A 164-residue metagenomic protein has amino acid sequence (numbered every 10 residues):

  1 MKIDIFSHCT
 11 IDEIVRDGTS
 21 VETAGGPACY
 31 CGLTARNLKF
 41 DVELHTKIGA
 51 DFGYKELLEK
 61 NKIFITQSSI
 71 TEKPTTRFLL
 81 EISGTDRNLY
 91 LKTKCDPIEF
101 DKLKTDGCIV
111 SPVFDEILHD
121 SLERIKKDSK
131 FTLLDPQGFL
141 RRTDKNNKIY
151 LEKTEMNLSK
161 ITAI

Functional and structural regions predicted by a protein language model:
M1, I70, L151-T154: Homeobox/homeodomain signature
I3, I11-E22, N37-L134: Conserved N-terminal subdomain of the carbohydrate kinase-like
I3, P27, S68, D144 (+1 more regions): Generic low-polarity alpha-helical segments
H8: Active-site glycine-centered loops adjacent to acidic/histidine catalytic or metal-binding residues that shape
T23-P27, K153: Short secondary-structure boundary/capping elements
G26-T34: Walker A/P-loop phosphate-binding motif and the immediately C-terminal alpha-helix
C31, S121, T154-N157: A general structural detector for well-ordered alpha-helical segments in enzyme core domains, enriched
K127-S129, G138-I164: Conserved phosphate/ATP/ADP-binding segment of small-molecule kinases
